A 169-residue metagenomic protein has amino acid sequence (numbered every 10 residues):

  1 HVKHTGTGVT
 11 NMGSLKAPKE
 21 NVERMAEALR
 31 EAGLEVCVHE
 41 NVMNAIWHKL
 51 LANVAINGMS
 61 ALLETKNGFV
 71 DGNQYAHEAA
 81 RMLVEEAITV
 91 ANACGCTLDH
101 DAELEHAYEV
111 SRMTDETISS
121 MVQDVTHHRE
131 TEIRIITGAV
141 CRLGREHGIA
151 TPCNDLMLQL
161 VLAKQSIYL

Functional and structural regions predicted by a protein language model:
V2, M12, M121, V125: Short clusters of hydrophobic/aromatic residues that line enzyme substrate/ligand-binding pockets
K3-A52, M59-H100: Internal alpha-helical scaffold of NAD(P)-dependent oxidoreductase catalytic cores
R30, R81-L169: NAD(P)-dependent Rossmann-like dehydrogenase/reductase catalytic/cofactor-binding core
K49-L50, N57-G58, T65, V70-D71 (+4 more regions): Alpha-helix boundary/interfacial micro-motifs
